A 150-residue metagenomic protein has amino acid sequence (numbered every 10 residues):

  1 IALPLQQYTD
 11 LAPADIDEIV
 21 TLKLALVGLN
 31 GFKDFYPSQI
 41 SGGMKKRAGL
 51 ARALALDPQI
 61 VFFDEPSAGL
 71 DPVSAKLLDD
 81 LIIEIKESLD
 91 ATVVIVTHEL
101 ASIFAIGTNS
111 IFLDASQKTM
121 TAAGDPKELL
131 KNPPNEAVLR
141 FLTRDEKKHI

Functional and structural regions predicted by a protein language model:
P13-F32: Conserved ABC ATPase "signature" region
Y36-I40, M44: Conserved ABC ATPase signature
A55-Q59: A short, proline-enriched helix->beta-strand linker immediately N-terminal to the Walker B motif in ABC-type P-loop
V61-D64: Catalytic Walker B motif of ABC-type/P-loop ATPase nucleotide-binding domains
P72-S74: Helix N-cap at the start of a conserved alpha-helix in ABC-type nucleotide-binding domains
K76-S88: Helical segment within the ABC ATPase nucleotide-binding domain
S116-L142: Conserved beta-strand-loop-alpha-helix hinge in the C-terminal portion of ABC ATPase nucleotide-binding domains
